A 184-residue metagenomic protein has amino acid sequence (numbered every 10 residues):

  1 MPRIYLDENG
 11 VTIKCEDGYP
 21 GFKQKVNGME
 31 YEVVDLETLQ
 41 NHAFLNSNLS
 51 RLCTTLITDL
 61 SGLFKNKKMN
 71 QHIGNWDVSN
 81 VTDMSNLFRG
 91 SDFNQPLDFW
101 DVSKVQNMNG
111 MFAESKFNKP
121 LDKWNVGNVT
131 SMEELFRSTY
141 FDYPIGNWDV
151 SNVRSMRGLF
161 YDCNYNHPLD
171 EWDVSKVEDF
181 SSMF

Functional and structural regions predicted by a protein language model:
M1-F184: Negatively charged
